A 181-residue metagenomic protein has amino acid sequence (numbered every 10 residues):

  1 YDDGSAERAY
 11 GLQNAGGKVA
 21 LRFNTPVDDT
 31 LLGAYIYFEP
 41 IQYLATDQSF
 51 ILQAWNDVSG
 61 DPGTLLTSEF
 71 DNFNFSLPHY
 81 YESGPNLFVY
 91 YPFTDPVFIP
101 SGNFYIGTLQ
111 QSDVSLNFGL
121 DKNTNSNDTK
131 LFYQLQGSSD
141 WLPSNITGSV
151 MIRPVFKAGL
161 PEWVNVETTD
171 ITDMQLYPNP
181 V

Functional and structural regions predicted by a protein language model:
Y1-G11, L32, S126-S139: Low-complexity, Pro/Ser/Thr- and charge-rich linker/hinge segments at domain boundaries
Y1-N24, M151-Y177: Residue-level detector of functionally pivotal "anchor" positions at catalytic/ligand-binding pockets or at interdomain
T25-Y35, D47, S101: Extended extracellular/luminal ectodomain segments enriched in beta-structured repeat modules
D29-Q42, T108: A short beta-strand element within beta-rich, extracytoplasmic domains of secreted/secretory-pathway proteins
E39, Q53-D57, K130-S138: Predominantly extracellular/luminal cell-surface or secreted proteins
T46-T129: Aromatic- and Gly/Pro-enriched, solvent-exposed loop/edge beta-strand patches characteristic of beta-rich domains
S101, T108-E162: Short, surface-exposed beta-strand/loop patches at domain edges that form aromatic-rich interfacial subsites
